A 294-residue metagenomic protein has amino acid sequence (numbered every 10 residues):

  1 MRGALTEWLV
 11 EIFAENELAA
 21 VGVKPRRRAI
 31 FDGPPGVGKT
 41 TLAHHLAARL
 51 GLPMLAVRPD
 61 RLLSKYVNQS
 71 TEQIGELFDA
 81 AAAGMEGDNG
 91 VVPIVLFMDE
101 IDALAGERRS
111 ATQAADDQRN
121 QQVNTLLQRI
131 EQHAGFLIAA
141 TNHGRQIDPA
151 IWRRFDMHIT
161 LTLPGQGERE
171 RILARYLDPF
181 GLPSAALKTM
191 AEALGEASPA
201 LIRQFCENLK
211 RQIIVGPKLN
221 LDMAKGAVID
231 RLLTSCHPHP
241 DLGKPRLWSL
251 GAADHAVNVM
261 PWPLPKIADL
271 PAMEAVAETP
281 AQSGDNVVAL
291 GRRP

Functional and structural regions predicted by a protein language model:
M1-K188: Walker A/P-loop NTP-binding motif of AAA+ ATPase domains
Q166-P294: C-terminal alpha-helical "lid" subdomain
